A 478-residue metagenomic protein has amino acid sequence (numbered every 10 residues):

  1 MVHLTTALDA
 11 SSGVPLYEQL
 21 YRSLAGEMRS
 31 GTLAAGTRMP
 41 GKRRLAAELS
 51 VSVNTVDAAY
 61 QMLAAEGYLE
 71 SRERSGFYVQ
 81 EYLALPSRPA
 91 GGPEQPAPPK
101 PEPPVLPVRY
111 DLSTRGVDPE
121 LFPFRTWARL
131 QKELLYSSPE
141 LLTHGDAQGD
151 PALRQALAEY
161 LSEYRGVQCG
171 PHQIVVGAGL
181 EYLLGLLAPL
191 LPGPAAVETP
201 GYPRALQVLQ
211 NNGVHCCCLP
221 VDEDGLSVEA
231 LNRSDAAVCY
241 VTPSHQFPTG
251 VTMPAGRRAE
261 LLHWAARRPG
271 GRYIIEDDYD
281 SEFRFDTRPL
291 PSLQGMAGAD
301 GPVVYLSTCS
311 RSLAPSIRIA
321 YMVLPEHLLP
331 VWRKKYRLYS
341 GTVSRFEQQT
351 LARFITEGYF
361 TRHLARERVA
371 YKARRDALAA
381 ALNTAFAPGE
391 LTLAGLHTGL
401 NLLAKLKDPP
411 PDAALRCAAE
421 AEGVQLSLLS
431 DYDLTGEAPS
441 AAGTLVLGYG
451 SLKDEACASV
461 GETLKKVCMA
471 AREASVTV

Functional and structural regions predicted by a protein language model:
M1-K132, P139-L142, H327, R333 (+9 more regions): N-terminal basic, amphipathic alpha-helical segments
R74, M296-W332: Active-site PLP attachment segment
L112, I274-I275: Residue-level marker for buried hydrophobic side chains located in beta-strands that build the well-ordered beta-sheet
V117, S244-Q246, R311, L452: Short glycine-rich anion-binding loops that position phosphate/pyrophosphate groups of nucleotides and phosphorylated
Q131, E140-G271, E282, D286-D300 (+4 more regions): Conserved core of the PLP fold type I
